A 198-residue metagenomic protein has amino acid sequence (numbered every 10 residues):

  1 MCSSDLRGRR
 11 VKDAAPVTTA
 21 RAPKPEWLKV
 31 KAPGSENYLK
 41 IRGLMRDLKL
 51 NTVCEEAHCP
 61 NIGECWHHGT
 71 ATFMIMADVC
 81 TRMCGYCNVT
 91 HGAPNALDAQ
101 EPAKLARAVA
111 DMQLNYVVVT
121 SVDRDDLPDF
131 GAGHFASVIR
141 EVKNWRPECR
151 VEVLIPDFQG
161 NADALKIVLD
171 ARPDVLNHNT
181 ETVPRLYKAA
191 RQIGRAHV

Functional and structural regions predicted by a protein language model:
M1-S3, H197: Short, small-residue-biased leader/transition segments that mark boundaries at the very start of proteins
S4-R82: Flexible, acidic/Gly-rich N-terminal and inter-domain linker regions that tether and position cofactor-handling modules
P23, K49, C54, G92 (+2 more regions): Residue-level signal for pocket-adjacent positions within structured domains
N61, N177-N179: Asparagine-centered polar/low-complexity signal
H68-V175, T182-L186: Conserved Radical SAM active-site core
C84, A196-V198: A structural motif detector for beta-strand N-caps
R185-R195: Glycine/Thr-rich beta-alpha phosphate-binding loop at enzyme active sites
